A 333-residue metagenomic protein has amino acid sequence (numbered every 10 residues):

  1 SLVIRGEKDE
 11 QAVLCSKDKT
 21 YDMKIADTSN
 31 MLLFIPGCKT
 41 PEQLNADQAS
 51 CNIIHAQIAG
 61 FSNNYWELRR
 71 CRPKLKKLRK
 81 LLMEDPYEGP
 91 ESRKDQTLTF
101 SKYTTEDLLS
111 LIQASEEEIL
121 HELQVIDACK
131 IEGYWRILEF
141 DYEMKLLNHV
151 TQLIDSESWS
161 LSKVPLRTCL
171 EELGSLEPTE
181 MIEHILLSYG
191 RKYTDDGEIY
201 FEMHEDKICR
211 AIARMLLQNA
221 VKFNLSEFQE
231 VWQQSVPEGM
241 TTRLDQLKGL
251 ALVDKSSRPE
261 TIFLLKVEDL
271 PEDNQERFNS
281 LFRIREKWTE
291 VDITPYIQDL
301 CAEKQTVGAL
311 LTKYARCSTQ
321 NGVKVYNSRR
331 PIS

Functional and structural regions predicted by a protein language model:
S1-Q233: Long Lys/Arg-rich low-complexity intrinsically disordered regions in nucleic-acid-associated proteins
I4-E10, V253-R258, C317-G322: Short, ordered beta-strand-loop transition motifs
V13-C15, D22, E67, F263 (+2 more regions): Beta-strand cores of modular interaction/reader domains in eukaryotic scaffold and signaling proteins, especially PDZ
T194, R210-M215, E260, Q275-S280 (+1 more regions): Short interface patches used for recognition in eukaryotic signaling and trafficking proteins
K207, E227, D273, R277 (+3 more regions): Acidic, Ser/Thr-rich intrinsically disordered and amphipathic helical segments
A220-L265, T289-E290: Noncatalytic alpha-helical scaffolds and linker/capping helices
K255-K287: Low-complexity, intrinsically disordered regions in eukaryotic regulatory proteins and secreted peptide precursors
F282-S333: C-terminal interaction modules of eukaryotic adaptor/scaffold proteins
